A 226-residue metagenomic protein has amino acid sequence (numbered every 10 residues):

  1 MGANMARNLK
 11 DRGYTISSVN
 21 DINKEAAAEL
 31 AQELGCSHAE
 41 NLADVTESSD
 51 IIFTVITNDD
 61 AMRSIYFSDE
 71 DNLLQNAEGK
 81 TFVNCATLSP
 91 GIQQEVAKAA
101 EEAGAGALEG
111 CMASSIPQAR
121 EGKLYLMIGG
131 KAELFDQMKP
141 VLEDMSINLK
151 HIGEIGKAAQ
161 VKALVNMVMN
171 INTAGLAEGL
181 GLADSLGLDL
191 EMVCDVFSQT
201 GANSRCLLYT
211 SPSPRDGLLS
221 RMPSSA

Functional and structural regions predicted by a protein language model:
M1-E47, I51-V55, K80: NAD(P)+-binding Rossmann beta1-loop-alpha1 motif at the extreme N-terminus of oxidoreductases
I16, H38, A107-L108, L149 (+1 more regions): Hydrophobic beta-strand scaffold residues
L42-E47, I51, D59-L124: Rossmann-like NAD(P)(H) cofactor-binding subdomain of soluble oxidoreductases
L88-N166, N170: Rossmann-fold dinucleotide-binding core
K150-R205: Active-site-lining helix/loop region of Rossmann-like oxidoreductase modules
Y209-D216: Conserved small/polar residues in nucleotide/adenosyl-binding loops
M222-A226: Hydrophobic alpha-helical segments, chiefly the membrane-spanning helices and signal/signal-anchor peptides
